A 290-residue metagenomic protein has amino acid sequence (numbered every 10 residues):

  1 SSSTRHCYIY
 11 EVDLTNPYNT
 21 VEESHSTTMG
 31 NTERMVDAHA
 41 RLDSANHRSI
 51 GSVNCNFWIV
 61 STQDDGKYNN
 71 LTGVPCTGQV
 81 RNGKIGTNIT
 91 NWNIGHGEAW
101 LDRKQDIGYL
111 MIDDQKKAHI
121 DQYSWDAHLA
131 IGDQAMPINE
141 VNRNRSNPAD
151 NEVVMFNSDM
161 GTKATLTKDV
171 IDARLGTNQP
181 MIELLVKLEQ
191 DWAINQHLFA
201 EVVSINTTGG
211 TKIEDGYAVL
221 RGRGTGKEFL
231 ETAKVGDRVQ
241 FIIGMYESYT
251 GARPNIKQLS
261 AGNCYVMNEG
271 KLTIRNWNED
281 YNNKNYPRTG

Functional and structural regions predicted by a protein language model:
S1-V219: Zymogen propeptides
D102, K212, T232, I256-Q258: Low-complexity, polar/charged sequence tracts that form flexible coils or short amphipathic helices and often embed
A218-T232: Short alpha-helix capping/helix-loop boundary micro-motifs
A233-Q240: Loop/turn positions that initiate beta-strands
G244-K257: Short, Lys/Arg- and Gly-enriched loop/turn segments at beta-strand edges
N255-Y281: Short peripheral tails and domain-boundary helices/loops at the edges of structured domains
K284-N285: Periplasmic peptidoglycan-binding/anchoring modules of Gram-negative envelope and division proteins
T289-G290: C-terminal soluble interaction/assembly domains
